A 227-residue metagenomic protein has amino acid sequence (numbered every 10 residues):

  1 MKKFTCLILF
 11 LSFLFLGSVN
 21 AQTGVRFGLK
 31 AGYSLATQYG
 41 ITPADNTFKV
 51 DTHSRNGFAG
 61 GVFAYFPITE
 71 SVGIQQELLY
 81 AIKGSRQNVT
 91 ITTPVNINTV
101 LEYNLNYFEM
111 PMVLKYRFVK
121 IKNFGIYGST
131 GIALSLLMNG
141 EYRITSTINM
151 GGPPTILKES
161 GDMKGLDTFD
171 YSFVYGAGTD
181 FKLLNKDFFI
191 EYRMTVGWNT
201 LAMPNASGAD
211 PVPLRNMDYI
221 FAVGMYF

Functional and structural regions predicted by a protein language model:
M1-K30, V223-F227: Bacterial Sec-dependent N-terminal signal peptides
T23-E70: Start-of-domain marker
T23-F27, E70-V72, F108, K122-I126 (+2 more regions): Outer-envelope beta-barrel architecture signal
L29-Y33, G60-I68, L78-Y80, M110-Y116 (+4 more regions): Residues on the lipid-exposed face of transmembrane beta-strands in outer-membrane beta-barrel proteins
T37-R55, K83-F108, S135-D170, T200-L214 (+1 more regions): Extracellular/periplasm-exposed beta-strand and loop segments of Gram-negative cell-envelope proteins, dominated by
R55-A59, T69-G73, L105-P111, G125-Y127 (+1 more regions): Short connector loops at helix/strand junctions that flank enzyme active sites, especially segments positioning acidic
Y116-M203, F227: Outer-membrane beta-barrel transmembrane domain signature
